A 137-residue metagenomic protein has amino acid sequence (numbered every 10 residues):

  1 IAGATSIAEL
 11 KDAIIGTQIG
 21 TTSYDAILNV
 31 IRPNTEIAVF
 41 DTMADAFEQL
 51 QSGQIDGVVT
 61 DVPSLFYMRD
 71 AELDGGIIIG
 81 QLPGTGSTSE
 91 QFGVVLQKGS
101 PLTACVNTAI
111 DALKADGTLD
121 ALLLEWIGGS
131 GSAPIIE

Functional and structural regions predicted by a protein language model:
I1-E137: Proline/Glycine/Serine-rich low-complexity intrinsically disordered segments that serve as flexible stalks/linkers
